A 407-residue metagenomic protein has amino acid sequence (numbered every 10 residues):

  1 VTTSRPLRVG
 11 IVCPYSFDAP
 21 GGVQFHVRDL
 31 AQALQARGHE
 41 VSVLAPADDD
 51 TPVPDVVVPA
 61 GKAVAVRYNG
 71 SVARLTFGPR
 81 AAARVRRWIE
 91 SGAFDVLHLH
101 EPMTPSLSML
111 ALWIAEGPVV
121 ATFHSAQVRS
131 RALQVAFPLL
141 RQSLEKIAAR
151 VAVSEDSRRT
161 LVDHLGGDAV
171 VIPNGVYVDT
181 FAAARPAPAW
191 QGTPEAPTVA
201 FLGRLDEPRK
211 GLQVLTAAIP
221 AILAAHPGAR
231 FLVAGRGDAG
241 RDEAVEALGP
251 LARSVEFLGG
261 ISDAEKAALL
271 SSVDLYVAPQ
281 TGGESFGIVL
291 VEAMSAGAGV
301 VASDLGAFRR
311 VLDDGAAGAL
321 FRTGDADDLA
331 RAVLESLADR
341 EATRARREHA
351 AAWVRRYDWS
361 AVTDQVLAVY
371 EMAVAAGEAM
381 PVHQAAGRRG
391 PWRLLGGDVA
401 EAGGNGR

Functional and structural regions predicted by a protein language model:
A47, D156, G175: Carbohydrate-associated surface elements
A47-D48, L202, R230-E243, G259: Glycosyltransferase donor-sugar binding loop
V176-G192: Acidic anion/phosphate-binding donor-loop and adjacent secondary structure in glycosyltransferase catalytic cores
W190-K210, T216-P220, L232: Conserved donor-binding/catalytic core segment of Leloir-type glycosyltransferases
E243-A267: Nucleotide-activated donor-binding/catalytic signature segment of Leloir-type glycosyltransferases, i.e., the conserved
L275, G299-A302: Short hydrophobic beta-strand element within catalytic cores of glycosyltransferases and related nucleotide-activated
D314-G315, A319-A326, E335-E341: Conserved acidic donor-binding segment of nucleotide-sugar-dependent glycosyltransferases
D328, A342-R356, A368, V382-A385: A short, well-ordered alpha-helix in the C-terminal region of glycosyltransferases
